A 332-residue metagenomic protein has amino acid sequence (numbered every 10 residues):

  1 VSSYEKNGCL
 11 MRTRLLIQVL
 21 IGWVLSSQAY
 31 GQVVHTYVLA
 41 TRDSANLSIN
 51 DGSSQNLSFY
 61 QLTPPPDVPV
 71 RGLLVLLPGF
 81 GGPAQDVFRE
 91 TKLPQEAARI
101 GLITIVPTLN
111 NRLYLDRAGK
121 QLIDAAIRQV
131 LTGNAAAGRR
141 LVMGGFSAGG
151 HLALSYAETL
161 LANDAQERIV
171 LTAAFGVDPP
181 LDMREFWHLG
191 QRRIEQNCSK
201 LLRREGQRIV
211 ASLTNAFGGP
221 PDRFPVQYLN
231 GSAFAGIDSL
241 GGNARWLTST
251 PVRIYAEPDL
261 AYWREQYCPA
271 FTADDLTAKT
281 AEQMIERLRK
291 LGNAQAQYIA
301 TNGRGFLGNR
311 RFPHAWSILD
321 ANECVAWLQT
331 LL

Functional and structural regions predicted by a protein language model:
Y30-G72: A domain-start/cap signature at the N-terminus of enzymes
V70-F80: Short beta-strand element of the alpha/beta-hydrolase
V87-I105: Short amphipathic alpha-helix adjacent to the substrate-entry channel of hydrolases
Y114-N134: Alpha/beta-hydrolase active-site loop
T132-G133, R139-C198: Primarily recognizes the serine-hydrolase "nucleophile elbow" in alpha/beta-hydrolase and SGNH/GDSL folds
H188-G236: The alpha/beta-hydrolase serine catalytic core
A216-A300: Serine-hydrolase catalytic core
H314-L332: Catalytic active-site module of serine/aspartate enzymes centered on a nucleophile-bearing elbow/loop
